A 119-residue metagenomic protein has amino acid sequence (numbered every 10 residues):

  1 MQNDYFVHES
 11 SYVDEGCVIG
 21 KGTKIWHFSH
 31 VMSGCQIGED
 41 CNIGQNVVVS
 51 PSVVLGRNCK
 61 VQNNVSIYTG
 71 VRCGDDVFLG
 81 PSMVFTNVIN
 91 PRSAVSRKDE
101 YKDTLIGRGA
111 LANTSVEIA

Functional and structural regions predicted by a protein language model:
Q2-D4, E9, C17, K24-A119: Flexible, glycine/small-residue-enriched loop-and-beta-strand segment within the central core of proteins
